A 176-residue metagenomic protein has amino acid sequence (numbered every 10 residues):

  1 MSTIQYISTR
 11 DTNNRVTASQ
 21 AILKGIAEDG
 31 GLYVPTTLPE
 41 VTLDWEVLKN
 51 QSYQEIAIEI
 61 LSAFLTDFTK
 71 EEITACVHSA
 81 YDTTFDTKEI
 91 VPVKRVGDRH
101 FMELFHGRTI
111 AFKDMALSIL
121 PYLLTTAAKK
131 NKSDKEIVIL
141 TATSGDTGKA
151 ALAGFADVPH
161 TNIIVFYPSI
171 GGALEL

Functional and structural regions predicted by a protein language model:
M1-L176: PLP-dependent amino-acid enzyme catalytic core
